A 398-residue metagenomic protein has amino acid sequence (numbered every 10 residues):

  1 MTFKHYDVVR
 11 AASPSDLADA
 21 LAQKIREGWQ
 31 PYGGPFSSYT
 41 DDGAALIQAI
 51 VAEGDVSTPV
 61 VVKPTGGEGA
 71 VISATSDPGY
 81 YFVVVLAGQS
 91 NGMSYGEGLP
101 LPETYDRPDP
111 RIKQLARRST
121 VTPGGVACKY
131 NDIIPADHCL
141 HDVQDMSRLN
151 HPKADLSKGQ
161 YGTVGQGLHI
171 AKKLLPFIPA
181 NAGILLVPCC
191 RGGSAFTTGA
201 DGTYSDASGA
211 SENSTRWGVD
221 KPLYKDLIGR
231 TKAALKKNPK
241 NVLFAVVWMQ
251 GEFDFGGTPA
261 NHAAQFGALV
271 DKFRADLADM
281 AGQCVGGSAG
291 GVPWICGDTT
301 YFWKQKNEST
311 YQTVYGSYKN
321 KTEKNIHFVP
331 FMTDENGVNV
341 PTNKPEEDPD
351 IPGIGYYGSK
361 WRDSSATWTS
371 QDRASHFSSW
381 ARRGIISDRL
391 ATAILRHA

Functional and structural regions predicted by a protein language model:
M1-T65: Terminus-proximal functional modules
V62-A398: Cell-envelope and extracellular/periplasmic
